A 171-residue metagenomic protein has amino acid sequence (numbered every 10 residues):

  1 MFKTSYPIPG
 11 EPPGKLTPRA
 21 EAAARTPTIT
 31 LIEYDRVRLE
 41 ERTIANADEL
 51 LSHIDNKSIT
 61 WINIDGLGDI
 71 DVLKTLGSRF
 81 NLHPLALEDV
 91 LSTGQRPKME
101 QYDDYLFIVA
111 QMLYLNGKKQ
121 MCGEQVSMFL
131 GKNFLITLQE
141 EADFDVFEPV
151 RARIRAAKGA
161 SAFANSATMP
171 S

Functional and structural regions predicted by a protein language model:
M1-S171: Peripheral, non-transmembrane regulatory/ligand-interaction domains of membrane transport proteins
